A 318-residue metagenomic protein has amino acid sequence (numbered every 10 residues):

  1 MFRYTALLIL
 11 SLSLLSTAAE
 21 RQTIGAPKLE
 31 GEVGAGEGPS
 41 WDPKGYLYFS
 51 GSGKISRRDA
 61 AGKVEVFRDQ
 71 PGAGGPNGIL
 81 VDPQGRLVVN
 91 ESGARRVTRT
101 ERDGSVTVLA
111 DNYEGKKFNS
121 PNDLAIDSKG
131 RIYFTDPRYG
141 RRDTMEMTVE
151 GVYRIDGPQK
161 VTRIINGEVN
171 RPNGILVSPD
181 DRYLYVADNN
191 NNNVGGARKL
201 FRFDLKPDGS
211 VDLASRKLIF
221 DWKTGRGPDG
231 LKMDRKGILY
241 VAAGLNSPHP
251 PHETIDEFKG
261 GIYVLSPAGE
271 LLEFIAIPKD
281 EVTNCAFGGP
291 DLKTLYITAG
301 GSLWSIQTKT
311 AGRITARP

Functional and structural regions predicted by a protein language model:
T5-S13: Bacterial N-terminal signal peptides
A19-V33, G62, R216-K217, P318: A short helix->beta-strand "capping" segment at the edge of beta-propeller domains
E30-Y46, S50-S52, P71-E91, R96 (+9 more regions): Beta-rich, blade/repeat-based domains predominating in secreted/periplasmic proteins but also intracellular
L47-D69: Beta-propeller domains
K54-S56, R96-T98, E150-Y153, K199-F201 (+2 more regions): A short loop-to-beta-strand structural motif that recurs across blades of beta-propeller domains
S92-G93, Y139-E150, N191-R198, P248-K259: Short, solvent-exposed loop/turn segments at conserved positions within beta-propeller repeat blades
R198, L205-D280: Glycine/small-residue-rich hydrophobic helix-like segments
F203-V211, T308-I314: Short loop/turn segments immediately following beta-strands, especially the blade-tip and inter-blade linker loops
